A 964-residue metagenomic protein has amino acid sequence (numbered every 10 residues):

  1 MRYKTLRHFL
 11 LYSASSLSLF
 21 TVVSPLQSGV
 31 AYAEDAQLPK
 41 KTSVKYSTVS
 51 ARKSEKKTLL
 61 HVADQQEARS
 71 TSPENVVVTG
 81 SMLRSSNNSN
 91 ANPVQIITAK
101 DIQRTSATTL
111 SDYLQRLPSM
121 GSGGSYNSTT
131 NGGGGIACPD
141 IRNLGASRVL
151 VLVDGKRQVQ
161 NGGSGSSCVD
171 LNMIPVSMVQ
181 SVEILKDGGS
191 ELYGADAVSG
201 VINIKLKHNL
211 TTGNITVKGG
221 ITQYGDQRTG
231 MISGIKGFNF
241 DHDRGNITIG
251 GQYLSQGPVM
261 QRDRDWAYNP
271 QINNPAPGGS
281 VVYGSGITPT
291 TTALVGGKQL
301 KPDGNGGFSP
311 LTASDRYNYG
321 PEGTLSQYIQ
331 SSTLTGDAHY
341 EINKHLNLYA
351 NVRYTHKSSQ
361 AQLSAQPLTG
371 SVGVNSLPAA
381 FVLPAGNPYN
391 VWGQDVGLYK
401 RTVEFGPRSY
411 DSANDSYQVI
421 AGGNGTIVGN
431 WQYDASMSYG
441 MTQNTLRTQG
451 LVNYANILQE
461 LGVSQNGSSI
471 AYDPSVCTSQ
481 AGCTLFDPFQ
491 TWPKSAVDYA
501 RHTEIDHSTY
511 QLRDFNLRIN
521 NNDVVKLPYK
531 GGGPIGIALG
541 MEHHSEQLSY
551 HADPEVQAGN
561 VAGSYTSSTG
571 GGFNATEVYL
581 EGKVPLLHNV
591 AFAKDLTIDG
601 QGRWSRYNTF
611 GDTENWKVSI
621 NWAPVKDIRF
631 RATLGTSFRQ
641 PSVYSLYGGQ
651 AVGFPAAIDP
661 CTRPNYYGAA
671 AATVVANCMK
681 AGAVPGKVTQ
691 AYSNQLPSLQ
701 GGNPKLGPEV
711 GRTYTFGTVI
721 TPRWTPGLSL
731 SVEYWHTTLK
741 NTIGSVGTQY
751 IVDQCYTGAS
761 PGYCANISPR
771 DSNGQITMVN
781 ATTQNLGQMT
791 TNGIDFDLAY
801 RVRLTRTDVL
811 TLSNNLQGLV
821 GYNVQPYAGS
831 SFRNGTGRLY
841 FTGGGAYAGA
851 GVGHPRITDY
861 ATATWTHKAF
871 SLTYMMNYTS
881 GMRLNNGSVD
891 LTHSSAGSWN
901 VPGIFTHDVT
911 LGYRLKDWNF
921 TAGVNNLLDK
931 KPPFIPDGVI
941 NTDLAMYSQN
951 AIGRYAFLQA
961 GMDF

Functional and structural regions predicted by a protein language model:
V49-K57, S72-T105, N161-G162, G213: N-terminal periplasmic "start-of-domain" segments of outer-membrane beta-barrel proteins
S70, N209-T212, G225, D241-R244 (+11 more regions): Short loop/turn motifs that connect adjacent beta-strands in outer-membrane beta-barrel proteins
T79, L114-R157: Extracytoplasmic beta-strand/coil segments of soluble accessory domains associated with Gram-negative outer-membrane
L110-Y113, L117, A137-P139, D170-N172 (+2 more regions): N-terminal periplasmic accessory domains that precede and gate Gram-negative outer-membrane beta-barrel machines
R157-K186: Short acidic/polar hinge/loop motifs at secondary-structure boundaries that mediate gating or recognition
S166, V259-Q261, D265-I272, K298-I329 (+6 more regions): Surface-exposed, low-complexity loop segments enriched in small/polar and acidic residues
N274, K740, V820-G821, M875-S888 (+1 more regions): C-terminal beta-signal and adjacent terminal beta-strands/loops of Gram-negative outer-membrane beta-barrel proteins
L446, T566, G635, G648 (+5 more regions): C-terminal beta-signal and terminal closure region of outer-membrane beta-barrel proteins
